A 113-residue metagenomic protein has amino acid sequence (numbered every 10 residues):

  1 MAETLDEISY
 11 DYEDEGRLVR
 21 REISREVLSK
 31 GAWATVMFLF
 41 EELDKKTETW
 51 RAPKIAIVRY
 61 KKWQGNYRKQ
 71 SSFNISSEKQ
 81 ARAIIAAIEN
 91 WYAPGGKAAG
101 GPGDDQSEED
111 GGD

Functional and structural regions predicted by a protein language model:
M1-R82, A86-D113: Positively charged, low-complexity terminal tracts and the immediately adjacent first secondary-structure elements
